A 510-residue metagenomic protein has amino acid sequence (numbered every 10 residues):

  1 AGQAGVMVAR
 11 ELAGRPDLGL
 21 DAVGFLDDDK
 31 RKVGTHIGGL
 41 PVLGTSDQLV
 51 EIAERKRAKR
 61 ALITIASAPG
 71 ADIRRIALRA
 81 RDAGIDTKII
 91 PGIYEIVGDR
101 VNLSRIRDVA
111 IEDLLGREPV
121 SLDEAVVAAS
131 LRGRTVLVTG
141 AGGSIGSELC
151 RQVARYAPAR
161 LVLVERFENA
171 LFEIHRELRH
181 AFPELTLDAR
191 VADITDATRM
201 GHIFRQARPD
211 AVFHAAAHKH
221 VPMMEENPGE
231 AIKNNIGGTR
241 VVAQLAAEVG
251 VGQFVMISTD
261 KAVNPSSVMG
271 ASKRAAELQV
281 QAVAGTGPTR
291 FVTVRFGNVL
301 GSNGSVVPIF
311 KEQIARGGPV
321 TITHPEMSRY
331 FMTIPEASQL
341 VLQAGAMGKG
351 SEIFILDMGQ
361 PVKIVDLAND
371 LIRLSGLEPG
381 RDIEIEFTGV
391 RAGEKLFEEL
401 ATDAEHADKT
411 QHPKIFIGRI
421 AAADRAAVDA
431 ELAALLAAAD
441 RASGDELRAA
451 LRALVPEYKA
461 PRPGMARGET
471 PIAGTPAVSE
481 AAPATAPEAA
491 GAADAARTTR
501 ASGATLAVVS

Functional and structural regions predicted by a protein language model:
A1-G98, R166-H175, H180, L187-D188 (+1 more regions): A solvent-exposed beta-alpha-beta segment
V33, S46-D47, I73-T135, A247: Flexible, Lys/Arg-rich cytosolic regulatory linkers and terminal tails that connect or flank
A53, R57-R60, P158-A159, F204-F213 (+2 more regions): Proline-aspartate-enriched helix->loop->beta-strand connector
A58, D82-D86, P158-A159, V249-Q253 (+1 more regions): A short helix->loop->beta-strand "cap" motif at the edges of active sites that frequently abuts
A83, D99, H214, H218-R274 (+2 more regions): Conserved Rossmann-fold NAD(P)-dependent oxidoreductase catalytic core, especially the SDR/UDP-sugar
S104-D108, E112, G116-R208: N-terminal Rossmann/SDR dinucleotide-binding element
S121, A128-S130, L278-V299, N303-S510: Strand-loop microenvironment adjacent to phosphate/nucleotide-handling motifs in alpha/beta enzyme folds
A189, M256, T293-R295: Conserved beta-strand scaffold in the Rossmann-like NAD(H)/NADP(H)-binding core of dehydrogenases/reductases
